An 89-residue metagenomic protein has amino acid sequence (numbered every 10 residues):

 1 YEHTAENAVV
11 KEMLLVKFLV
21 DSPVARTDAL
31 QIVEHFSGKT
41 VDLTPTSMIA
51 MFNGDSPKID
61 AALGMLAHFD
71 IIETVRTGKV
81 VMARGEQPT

Functional and structural regions predicted by a protein language model:
Y1-T89: Long, contiguous binding/interaction regions
